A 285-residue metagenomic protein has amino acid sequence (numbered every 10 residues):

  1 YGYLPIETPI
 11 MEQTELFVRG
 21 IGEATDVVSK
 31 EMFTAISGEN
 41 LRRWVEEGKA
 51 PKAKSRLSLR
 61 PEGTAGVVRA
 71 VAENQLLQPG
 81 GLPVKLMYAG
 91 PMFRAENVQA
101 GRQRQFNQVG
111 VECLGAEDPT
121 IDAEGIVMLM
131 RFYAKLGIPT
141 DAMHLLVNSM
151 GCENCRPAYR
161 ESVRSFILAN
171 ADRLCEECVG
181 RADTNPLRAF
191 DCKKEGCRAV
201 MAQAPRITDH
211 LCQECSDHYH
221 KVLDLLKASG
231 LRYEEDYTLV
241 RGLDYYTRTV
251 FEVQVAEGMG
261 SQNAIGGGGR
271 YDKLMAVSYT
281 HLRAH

Functional and structural regions predicted by a protein language model:
Y1-R283: TRNA-recognition modules of translation machinery and tRNA-sensing kinases, especially anticodon-binding
